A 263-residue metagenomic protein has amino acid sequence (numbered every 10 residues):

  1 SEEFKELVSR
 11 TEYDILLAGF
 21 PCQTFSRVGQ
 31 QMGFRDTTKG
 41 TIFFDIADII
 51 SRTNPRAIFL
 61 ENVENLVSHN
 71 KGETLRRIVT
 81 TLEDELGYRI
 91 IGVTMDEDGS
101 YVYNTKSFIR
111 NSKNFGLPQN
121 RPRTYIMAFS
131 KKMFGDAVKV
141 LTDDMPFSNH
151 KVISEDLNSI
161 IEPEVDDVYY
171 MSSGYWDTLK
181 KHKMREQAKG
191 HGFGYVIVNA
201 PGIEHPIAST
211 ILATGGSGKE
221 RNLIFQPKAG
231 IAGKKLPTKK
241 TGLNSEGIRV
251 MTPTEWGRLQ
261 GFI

Functional and structural regions predicted by a protein language model:
S1-K5, L223-I224, G261-I263: Short, intrinsically disordered, charge-balanced linker/junction segments flanking boundaries in proteins
E3-I15, Q23-G216: Class I S-adenosyl-L-methionine
S130, G215-S217, A229, E255 (+1 more regions): A broadly conserved detector of short glycine/acidic/proline-rich loop/turn motifs that flank catalytic sites and bind
G202-K240: Internal helical hairpin/lid segments
L236-I263: FAD-binding beta-loop-beta segment adjacent to the flavin cofactor pocket
